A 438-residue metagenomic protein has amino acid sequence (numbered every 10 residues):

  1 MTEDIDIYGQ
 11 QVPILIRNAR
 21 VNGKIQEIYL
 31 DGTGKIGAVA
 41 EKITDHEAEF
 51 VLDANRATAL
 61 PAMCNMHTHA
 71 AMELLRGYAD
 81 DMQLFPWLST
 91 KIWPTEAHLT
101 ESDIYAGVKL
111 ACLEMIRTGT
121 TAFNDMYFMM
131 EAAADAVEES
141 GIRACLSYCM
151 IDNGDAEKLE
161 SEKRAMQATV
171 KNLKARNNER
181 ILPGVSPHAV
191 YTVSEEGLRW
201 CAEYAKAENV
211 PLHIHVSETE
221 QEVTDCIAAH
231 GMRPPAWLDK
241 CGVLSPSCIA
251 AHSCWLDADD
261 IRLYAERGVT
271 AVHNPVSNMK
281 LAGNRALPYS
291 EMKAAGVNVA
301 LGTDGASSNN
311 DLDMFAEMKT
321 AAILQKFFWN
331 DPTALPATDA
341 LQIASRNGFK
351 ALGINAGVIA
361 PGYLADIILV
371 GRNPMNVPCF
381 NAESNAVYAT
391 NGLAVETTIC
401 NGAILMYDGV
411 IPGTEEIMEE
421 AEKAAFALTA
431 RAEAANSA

Functional and structural regions predicted by a protein language model:
M1-G32, S345-A438: Active-site microenvironment of metallo-dependent hydrolases
I7-N18, D45-W87, K109, L113-R117: Replace "His-x-His-based motif
A19, G34, R56, H67 (+14 more regions): Divalent metal-coordination and catalytic microenvironments
L74-A106, L113, S140-D155, E160 (+3 more regions): Active-site gating loops and adjacent loop-to-helix segments of metal-dependent hydrolytic enzymes
R76-I142, R164-R176, E422-A434: Alpha-helical scaffold segments that flank or form the walls of functional sites
A132-C254: Metal-coordinating catalytic core of metallo-dependent amide/deamination hydrolases
A236, K240-S247, Y289-P374, A389-G392 (+1 more regions): His/Asp/Glu-enriched, well-ordered alpha-helical/loop segment that forms or immediately abuts the divalent-metal
D259, A265-V297, G302-T303: A conserved active-site cap/scaffold subdomain adjacent to cofactor or substrate pockets
